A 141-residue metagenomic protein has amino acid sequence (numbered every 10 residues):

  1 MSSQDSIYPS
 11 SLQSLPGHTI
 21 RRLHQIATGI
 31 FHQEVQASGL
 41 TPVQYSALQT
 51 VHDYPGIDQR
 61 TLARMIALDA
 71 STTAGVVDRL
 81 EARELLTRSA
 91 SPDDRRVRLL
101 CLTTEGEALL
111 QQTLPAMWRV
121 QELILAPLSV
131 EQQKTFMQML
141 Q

Functional and structural regions predicted by a protein language model:
M1-S38: N-terminal leader segment of winged-helix/HTH proteins
I20, V51-Y54: Short helix-to-turn junction characteristic of helix-turn-helix DNA-binding domains, especially the helix
T28, G56, D78-Q141: Charged, amphipathic alpha-helical coiled-coil/dimerization segments
G39, P55-G56, A67, S129: Central "turn" residue of the DNA-binding helix-turn-helix
A47-L48: Short alpha-helical "packing" element that flanks the helix-turn-helix/winged-helix DNA-binding module
Q59: Helix-turn-helix DNA-binding elements, focusing on the entry/boundary residues of the two helices that contact DNA
A63: The alpha-helix within a helix-turn-helix
